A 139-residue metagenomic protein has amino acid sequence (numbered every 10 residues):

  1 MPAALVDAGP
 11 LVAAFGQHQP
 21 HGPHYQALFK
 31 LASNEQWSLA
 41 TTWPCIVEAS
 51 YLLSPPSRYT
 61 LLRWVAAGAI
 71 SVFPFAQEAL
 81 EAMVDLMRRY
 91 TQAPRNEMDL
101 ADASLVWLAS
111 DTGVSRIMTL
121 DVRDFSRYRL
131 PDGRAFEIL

Functional and structural regions predicted by a protein language model:
M1, S110-L139: Acidic, PIN/NYN-like endoribonuclease modules and their adjacent C-terminal/linker elements
M1-L39, L52-R63, P131-D132: Short, well-structured N-terminal submotif of metal-dependent ribonuclease cores
A8, W43, D99-A103: Conserved glycosyltransferase catalytic-site signature
G9-P10, P44, E78, R123: Alpha-helix/helix-capping structural signal
N34-L39, A69-S71, G113-R116: Short active-site oxyanion
P44, S50, P55-E78: Active-site-proximal, substrate-binding regions of enzyme catalytic domains and RNA-binding/basic surfaces
A67-A69, A76-E81, M87, A93-P94 (+1 more regions): Short acidic, glycine/proline-enriched helix-loop-strand junctions
F73-R116, L120: Active-site neighborhoods of divalent-metal-dependent phosphate/nucleic-acid chemistry enzymes
